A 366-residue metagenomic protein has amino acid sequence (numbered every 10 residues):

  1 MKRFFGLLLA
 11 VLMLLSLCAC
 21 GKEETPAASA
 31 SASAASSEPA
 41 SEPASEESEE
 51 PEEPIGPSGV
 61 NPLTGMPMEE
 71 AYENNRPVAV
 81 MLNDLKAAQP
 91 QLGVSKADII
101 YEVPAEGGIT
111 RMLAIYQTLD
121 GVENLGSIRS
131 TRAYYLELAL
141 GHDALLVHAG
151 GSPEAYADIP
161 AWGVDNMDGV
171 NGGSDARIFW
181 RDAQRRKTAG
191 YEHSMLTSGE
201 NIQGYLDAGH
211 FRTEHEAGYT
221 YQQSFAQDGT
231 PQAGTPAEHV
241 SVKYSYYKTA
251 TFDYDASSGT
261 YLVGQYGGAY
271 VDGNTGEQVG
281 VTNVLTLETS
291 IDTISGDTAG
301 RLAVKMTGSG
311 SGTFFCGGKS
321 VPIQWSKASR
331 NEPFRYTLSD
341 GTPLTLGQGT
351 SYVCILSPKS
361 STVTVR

Functional and structural regions predicted by a protein language model:
M1-L8: Positively charged n-region of N-terminal signal peptides that target proteins for export
V11-L12: Repetitive helical segments and hydrophobic/amphipathic motifs
S16-A19: C-terminal motif of bacterial Sec signal peptides marking the signal peptidase cleavage site
G21-E23: Bacterial signal peptide processing site
P26-E52: Intrinsically disordered, low-complexity serine/threonine-rich repeat tracts
E50-A97, E106-R366: A surface/extracellular/periplasmic glyco- and lipid-processing/surface-interacting theme
V103: Change "in soluble alpha/beta enzymes" to "in soluble alpha/beta proteins
